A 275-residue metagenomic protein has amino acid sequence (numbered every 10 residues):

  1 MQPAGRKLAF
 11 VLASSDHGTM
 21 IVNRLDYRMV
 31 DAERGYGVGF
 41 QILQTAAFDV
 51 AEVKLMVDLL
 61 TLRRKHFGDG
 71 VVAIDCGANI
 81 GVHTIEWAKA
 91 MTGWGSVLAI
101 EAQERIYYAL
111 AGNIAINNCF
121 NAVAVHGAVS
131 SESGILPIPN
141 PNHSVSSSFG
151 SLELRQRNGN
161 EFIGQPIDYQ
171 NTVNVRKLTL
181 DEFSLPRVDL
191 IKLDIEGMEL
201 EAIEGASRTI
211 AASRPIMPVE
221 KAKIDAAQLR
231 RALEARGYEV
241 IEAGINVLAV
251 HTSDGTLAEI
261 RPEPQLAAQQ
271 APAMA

Functional and structural regions predicted by a protein language model:
M1-Q103, Y108-N113, N117, I163-Q170 (+2 more regions): S-adenosyl-L-methionine
G37, Q41-V72, I135-P137, S151-S213 (+1 more regions): Short internal loop-to-helix segment that lines adenine-nucleotide cofactor pockets
A73-D75, V97-I100, L190-L193, M217-E220: Short catalytic-loop micro-motif centered on adjacent basic/acidic residues
A78, G127-S131, L180, I195 (+1 more regions): Hydrophobic pocket-lining residues within nucleotide cofactor-binding pockets
G95, A122-V123, V188: Short, conserved active-site loop motifs that form the nucleotide-linked donor/cofactor pocket
A111, A115-H143: Core alpha/beta nucleotide-donor-binding catalytic domains of modification enzymes
C119, R231-E242: A SAM-dependent methyltransferase catalytic signature shared across enzymes that methylate proteins
V125-G127, Y238-N246: Conserved S-adenosyl-L-methionine
